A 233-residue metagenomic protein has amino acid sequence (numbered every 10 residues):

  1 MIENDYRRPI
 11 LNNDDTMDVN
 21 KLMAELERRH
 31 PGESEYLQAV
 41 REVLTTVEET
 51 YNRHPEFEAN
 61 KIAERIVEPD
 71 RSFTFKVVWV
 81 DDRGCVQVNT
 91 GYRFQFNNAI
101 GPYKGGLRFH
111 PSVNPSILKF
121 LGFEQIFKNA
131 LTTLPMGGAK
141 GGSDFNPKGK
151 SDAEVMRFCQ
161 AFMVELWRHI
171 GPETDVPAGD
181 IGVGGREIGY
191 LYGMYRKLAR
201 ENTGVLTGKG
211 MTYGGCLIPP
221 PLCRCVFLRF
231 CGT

Functional and structural regions predicted by a protein language model:
I2-P221, F230: N-terminal ligand-binding/catalytic initiation module
V226-T233: Phosphate/ATP-binding catalytic cores across multiple sugar-kinase/actin-like superfamilies, primarily ASKHA
